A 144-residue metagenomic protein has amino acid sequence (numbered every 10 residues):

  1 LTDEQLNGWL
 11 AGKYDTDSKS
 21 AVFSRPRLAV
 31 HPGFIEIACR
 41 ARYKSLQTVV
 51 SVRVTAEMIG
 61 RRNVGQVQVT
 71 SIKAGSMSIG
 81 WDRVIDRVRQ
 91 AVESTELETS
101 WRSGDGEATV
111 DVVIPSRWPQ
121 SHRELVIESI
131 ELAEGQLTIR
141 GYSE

Functional and structural regions predicted by a protein language model:
L1-E144: Extracellular/lumenal and peripheral-membrane lipid-interaction modules
